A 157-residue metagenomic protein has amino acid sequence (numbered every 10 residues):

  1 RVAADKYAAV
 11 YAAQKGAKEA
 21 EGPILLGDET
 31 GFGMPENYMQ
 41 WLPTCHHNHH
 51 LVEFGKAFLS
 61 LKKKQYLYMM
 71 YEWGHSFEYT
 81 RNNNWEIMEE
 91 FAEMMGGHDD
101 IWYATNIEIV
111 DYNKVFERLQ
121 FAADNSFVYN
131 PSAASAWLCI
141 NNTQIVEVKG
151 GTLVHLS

Functional and structural regions predicted by a protein language model:
R1-H50, Y79-I87, G96: Catalytic domains of cell-wall/extracellular-matrix polysaccharide-remodeling enzymes, centered on de-N-acetylation
R1-K6, A12-P23, K56-G74, V154: CE4/NodB-like, metal-dependent polysaccharide N-deacetylase domain that modifies extracellular/periplasmic N-acetylated
M34-Q40, K56, F116-D124: Short, surface-exposed amphipathic charged segments that create phosphate/polyanion-binding patches used for binding
T44, W73-H75, P131: Structured loops at beta-to-helix junctions and adjacent beta-edge loops in soluble globular domains
L51-K63, W85-E89, E93: Amphipathic, non-transmembrane alpha-helical secondary structure
L61-K63, Y112, E117-L119: Short boundary motifs at domain starts and secondary-structure transition points
F77-V115: Catalytic cores of secreted or luminal carbohydrate-active enzymes
V115-S157: C-terminal beta-sandwich/jelly-roll accessory domains of carbohydrate-active enzymes
